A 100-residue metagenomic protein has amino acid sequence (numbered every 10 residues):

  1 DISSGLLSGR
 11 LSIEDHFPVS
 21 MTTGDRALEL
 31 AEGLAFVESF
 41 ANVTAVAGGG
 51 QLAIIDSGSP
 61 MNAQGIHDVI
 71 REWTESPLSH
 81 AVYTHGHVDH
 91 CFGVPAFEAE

Functional and structural regions predicted by a protein language model:
D1-D15: N-terminal non-globular leader segments, chiefly Sec-dependent signal peptides
L6-G9, D25-A35, S79-V82: Phosphate-binding glycine-rich loops and adjacent basic patches that engage nucleotide phosphates, nucleic-acid
I13-F17, M21-G24: N-terminal domain-start segments of secreted/luminal proteins
S20, A27, M61-E100: Active-site metal-binding motif and surrounding structural segment of the metallo-beta-lactamase
G24-E72: Conserved beta-strand hairpin/beta-sheet module of binuclear metal-dependent hydrolase folds, prominently
